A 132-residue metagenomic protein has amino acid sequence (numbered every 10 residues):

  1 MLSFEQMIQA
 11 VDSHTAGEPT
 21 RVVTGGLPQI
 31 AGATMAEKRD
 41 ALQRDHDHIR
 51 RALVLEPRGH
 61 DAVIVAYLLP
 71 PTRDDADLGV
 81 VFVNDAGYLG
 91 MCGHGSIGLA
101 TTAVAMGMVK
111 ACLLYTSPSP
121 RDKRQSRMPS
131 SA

Functional and structural regions predicted by a protein language model:
M1-A33: N-terminal amphipathic/basic leader segments beginning at the initiator methionine
L2-E5, S13-T15, R58-H60, T72-D74 (+2 more regions): Solvent-exposed alpha-helices and their adjacent loops that cap or buttress functional pockets in soluble metabolic
R21, I97-V104: Predominant activation on well-ordered alpha-helical scaffold segments within soluble catalytic domains
Q29-A52: N-terminal non-catalytic cap/leader segment that marks the start of a structured domain
D45-M91, G95, L99: Anion-binding (especially nucleotide phosphate/pyrophosphate-binding) glycine-rich loop and adjoining beta-alpha core
A103-L114: Phosphate-handling active-site elements
Y115-D122: Conserved small/polar residues in nucleotide/adenosyl-binding loops
D122, S126-A132: Positively charged, low-complexity/disordered segments
